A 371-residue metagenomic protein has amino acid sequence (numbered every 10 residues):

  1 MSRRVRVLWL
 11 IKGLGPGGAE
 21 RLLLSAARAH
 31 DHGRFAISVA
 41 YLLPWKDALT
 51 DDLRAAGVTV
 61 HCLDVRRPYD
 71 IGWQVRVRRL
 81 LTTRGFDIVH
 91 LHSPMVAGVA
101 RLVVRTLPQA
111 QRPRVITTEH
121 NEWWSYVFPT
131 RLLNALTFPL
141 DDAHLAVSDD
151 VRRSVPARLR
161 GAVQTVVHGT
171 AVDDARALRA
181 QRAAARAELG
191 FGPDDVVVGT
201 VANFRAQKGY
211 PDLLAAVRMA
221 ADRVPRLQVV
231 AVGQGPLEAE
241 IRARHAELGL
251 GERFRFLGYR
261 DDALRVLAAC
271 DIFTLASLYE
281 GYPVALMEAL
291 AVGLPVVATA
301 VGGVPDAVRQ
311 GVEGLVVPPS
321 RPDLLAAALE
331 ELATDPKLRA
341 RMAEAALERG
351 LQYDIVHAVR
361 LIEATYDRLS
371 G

Functional and structural regions predicted by a protein language model:
M1-G371: Membrane-interface segments of envelope glycosyltransferases acting on lipid-linked substrates or membrane lipids
